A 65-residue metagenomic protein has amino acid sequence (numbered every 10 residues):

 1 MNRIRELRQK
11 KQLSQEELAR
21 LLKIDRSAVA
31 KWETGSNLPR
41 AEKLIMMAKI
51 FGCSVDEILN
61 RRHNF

Functional and structural regions predicted by a protein language model:
N2-L21: Short basic helix-loop element that most often maps to the first helix and adjoining turn of HTH DNA-binding modules
E6, K10, K31, K49 (+1 more regions): Short, charged recognition helix plus adjacent turn of helix-turn-helix-like nucleic-acid-binding domains
I24-L38: Recognition helix of helix-turn-helix/homeodomain-like DNA-binding domains that insert into the DNA major groove
S36-M46, N64-F65: Short, basic-rich loop-to-helix N-cap that marks the start of a DNA-contacting helix
E42-E57: DNA major-groove recognition helix of helix-turn-helix/homeodomain DNA-binding modules
